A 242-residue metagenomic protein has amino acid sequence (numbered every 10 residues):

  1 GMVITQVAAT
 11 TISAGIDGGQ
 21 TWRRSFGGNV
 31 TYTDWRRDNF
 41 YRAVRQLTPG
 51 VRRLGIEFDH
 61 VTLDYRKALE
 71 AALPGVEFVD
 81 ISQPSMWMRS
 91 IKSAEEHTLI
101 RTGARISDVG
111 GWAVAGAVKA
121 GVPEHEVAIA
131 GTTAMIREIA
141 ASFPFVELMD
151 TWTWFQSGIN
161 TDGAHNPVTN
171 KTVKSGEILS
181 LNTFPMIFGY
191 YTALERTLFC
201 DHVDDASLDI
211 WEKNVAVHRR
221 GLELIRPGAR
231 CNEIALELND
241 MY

Functional and structural regions predicted by a protein language model:
G1-Y242: Active-site neighborhoods and metal-handling regions in enzymes and metal-associated proteins
